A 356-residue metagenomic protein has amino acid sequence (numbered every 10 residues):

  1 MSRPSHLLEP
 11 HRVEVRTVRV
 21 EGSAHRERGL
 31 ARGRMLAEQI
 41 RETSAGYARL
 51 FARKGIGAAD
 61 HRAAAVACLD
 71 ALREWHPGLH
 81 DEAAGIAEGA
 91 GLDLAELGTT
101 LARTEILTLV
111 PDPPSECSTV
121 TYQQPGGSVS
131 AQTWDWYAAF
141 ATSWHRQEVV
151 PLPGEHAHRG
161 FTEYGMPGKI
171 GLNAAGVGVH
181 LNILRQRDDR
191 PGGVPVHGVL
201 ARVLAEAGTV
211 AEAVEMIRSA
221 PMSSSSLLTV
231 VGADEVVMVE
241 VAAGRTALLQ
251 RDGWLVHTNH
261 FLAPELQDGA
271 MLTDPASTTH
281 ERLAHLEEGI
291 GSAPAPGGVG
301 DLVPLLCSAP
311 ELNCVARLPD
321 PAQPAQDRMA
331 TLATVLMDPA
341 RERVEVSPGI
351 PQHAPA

Functional and structural regions predicted by a protein language model:
M1-E116, E206-L227, G232-M238, A242-A243 (+1 more regions): C-terminus-biased signal that marks the final domain/tail of proteins
A102-V194, G198, L332-V335, V344-V346 (+1 more regions): Internal mixed beta-strand/loop scaffold within catalytic domains of large alpha/beta enzymes
A201-A205: Short, well-ordered beta-strand elements within core beta-sheets of diverse protein domains
T246-G253: Acidic, Ser/Thr-rich peripheral helices and adjacent loops at domain boundaries
